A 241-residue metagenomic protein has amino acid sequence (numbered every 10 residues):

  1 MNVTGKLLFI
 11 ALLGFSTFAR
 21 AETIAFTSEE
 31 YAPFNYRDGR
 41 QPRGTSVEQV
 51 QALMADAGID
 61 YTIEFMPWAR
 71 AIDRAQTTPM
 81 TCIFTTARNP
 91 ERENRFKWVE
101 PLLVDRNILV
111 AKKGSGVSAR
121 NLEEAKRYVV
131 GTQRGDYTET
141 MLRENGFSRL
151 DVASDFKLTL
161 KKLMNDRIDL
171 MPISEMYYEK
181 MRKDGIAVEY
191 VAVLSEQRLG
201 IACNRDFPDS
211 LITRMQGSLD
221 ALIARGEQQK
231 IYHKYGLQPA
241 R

Functional and structural regions predicted by a protein language model:
T17-A21: Sec/Tat signal peptide C-region and signal peptidase I cleavage site
E22-N94, T132: Extracytoplasmic small-molecule ligand-binding "clamshell" domains of the periplasmic binding protein/Venus flytrap
S28-E30, D105-I108, E179-Q216, D220 (+1 more regions): Periplasmic-binding protein-like
V47-D56, D136, A202-Y235: Extended ligand-binding regions for polar small-molecule ligands
V50-I59, E100-P101, N121-K126, Q133-S154 (+3 more regions): Ligand-binding cleft/hinge of the Venus flytrap
A71-R74, L158-K162, Y178: Short, hydrophobic alpha-helical packing/hinge segments within bilobed ligand-binding/sensory domains
D73, T85-R95, D169-S195: A ligand-binding cleft/hinge motif common to bilobed small-molecule-binding domains
A111-V129: Flexible hinge/capping segments at coil-to-helix
